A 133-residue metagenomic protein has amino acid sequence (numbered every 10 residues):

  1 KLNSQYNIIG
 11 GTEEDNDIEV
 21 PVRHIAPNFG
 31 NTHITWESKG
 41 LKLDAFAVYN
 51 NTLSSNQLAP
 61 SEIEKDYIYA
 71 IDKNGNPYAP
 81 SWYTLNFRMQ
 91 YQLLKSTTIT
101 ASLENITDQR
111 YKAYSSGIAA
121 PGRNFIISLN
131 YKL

Functional and structural regions predicted by a protein language model:
K1-A59, K95: Gram-negative outer-membrane beta-barrel transporters
N3, Y49-A70, A79-W82, R88-L133: C-terminal beta-signal and adjacent terminal beta-strands/loops of Gram-negative outer-membrane beta-barrel proteins
I8-I9, S38, K73, S115 (+1 more regions): Intrinsically disordered, low-complexity segments enriched in small/polar residues
T12-E13, E19, R23, Y67-I68 (+2 more regions): A generic structural signal for ordered alpha-helices
E14-V20, D72-G75, K112-G117: Extracellular loop and loop/strand-boundary signature of outer-membrane beta-barrel proteins
N28, W82-Y83: Conserved glycosyltransferase catalytic-site signature
